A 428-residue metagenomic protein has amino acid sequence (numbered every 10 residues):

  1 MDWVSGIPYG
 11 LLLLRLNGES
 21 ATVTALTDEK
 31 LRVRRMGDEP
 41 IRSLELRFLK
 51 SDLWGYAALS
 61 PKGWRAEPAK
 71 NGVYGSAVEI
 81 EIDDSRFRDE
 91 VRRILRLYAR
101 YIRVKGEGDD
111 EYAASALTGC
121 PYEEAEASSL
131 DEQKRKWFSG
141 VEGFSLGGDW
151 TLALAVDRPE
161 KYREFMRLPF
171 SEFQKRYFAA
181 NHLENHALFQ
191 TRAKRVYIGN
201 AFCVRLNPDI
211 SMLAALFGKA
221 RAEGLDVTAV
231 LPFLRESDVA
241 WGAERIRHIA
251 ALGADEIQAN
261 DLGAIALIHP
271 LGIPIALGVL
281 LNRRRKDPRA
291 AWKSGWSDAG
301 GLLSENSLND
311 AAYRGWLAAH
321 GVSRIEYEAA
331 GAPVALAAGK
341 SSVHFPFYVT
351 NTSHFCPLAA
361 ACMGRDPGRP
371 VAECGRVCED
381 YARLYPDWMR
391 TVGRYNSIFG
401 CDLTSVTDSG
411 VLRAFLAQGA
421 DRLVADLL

Functional and structural regions predicted by a protein language model:
W3-G18, D28-K30, R34-G37, S43-E45 (+2 more regions): Active-site pocket-lining/capping segments in soluble small-molecule metabolic enzymes
V4, L53, P61, K70-V73 (+1 more regions): Intrinsically disordered, low-complexity segments enriched in small/polar residues
S20-V23, A57-P68: Short beta-strand-centered aromatic/proline hotspots
A25-K30, G72-S76: Ser/Thr- and Asn-enriched, surface-exposed coil loops between beta-strands
R32-R34, E67-N71: Short, surface-exposed linear segments at secondary-structure transitions and domain or protein termini
G37-D38, F48-Y56: Short, charged beta-turn/beta-strand-edge "cap" motif at the junction between a beta-strand and an adjacent loop
L44-F48, P61: Terminal signal-anchor or tail-anchor transmembrane helices that tether membrane-associated enzymes to cellular
L59, S76-V78: Hydrophobic residues positioned within well-ordered beta-strands of beta-sheet architectures
